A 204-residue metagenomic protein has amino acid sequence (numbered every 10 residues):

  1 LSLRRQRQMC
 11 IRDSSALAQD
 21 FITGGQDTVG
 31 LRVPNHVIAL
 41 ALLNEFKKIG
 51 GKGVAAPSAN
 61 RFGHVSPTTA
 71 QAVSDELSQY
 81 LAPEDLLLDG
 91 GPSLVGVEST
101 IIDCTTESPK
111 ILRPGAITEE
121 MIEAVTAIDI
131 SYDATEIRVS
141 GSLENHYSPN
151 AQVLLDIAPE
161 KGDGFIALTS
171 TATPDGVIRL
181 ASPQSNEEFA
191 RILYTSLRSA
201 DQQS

Functional and structural regions predicted by a protein language model:
R5-Q8, R12-S204: Active-site-adjacent structural elements in enzyme catalytic cores
